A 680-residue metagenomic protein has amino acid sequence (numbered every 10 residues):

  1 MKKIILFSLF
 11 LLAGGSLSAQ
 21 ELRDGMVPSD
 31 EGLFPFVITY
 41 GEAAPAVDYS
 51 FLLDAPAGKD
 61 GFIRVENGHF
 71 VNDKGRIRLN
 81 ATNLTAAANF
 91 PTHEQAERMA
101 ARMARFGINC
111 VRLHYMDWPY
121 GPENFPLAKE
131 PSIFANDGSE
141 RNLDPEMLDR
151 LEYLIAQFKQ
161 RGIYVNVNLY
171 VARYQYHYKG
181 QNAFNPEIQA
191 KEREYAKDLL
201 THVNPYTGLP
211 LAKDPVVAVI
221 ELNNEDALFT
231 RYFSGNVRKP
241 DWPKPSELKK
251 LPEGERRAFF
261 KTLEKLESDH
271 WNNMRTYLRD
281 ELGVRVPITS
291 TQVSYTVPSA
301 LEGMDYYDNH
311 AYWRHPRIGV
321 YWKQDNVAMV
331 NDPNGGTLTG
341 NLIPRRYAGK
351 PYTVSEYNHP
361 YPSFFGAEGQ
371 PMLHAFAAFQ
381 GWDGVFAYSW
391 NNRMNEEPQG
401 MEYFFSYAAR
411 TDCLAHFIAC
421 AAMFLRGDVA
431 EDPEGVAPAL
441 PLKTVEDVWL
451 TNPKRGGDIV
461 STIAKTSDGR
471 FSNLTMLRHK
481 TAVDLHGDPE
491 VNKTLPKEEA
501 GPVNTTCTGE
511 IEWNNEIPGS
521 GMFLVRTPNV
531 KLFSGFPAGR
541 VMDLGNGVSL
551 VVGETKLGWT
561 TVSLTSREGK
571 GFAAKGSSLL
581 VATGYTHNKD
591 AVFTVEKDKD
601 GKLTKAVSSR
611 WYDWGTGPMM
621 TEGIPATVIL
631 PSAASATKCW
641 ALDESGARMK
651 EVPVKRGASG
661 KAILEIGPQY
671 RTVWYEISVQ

Functional and structural regions predicted by a protein language model:
I4-A13: Sec-dependent N-terminal signal peptides
G15-A19: Sec/Tat signal peptide C-region and signal peptidase I cleavage site
Q20-K59: N-terminal pre-domain segments of enzymes
P56-M304: Active-site mouth of glycoside hydrolases
H270-P287, T296-R314, N326-K480, L485: Catalytic-core region of carbohydrate-active enzymes that cleave or remodel glycosidic bonds
A421-A422, A430-A634, K638-A641: Long, low-hydrophobicity ectodomains and other hydrophilic envelope-associated domains
P625-E665: Proteolytic-maturation and junctional protease-sensitive modules
S659-Q680: C-terminal beta-strand-rich structural cap/linker in extracellular carbohydrate-active enzymes
